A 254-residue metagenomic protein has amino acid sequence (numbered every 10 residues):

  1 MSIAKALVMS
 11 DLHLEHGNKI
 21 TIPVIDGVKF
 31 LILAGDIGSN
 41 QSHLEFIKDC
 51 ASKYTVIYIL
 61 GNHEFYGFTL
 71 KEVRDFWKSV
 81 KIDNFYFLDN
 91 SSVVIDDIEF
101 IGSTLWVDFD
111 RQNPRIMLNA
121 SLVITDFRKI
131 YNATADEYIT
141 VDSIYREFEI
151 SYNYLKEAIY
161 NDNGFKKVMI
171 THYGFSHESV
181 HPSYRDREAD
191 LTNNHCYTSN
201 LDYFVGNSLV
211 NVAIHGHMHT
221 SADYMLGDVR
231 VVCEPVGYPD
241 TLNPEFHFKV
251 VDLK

Functional and structural regions predicted by a protein language model:
M1-I59, E64-V73, T134-E137, K254: N-terminal active-site segment of His-dependent metallophosphoesterases
S2-I3, V94, H181-R187, T192-V210 (+1 more regions): Binuclear metal-dependent phosphoesterase catalytic core
I3-H13, D97-L105, V168-H172, R230-V236: Active-site-proximal beta-strand elements of phosphoester/diester hydrolases
V8-S10, L31-D36, I57-N62, Y86-N90 (+3 more regions): Active-site neighborhood of phospho(di)ester-bond hydrolases with catalytic His/Asp-centered motifs
H13-I20, G38-L44, H63-L70, S92-V94 (+4 more regions): Active-site environment of divalent metal-dependent phosphoester hydrolases
V56-E64, T69-N132: A basic- and aromatic-enriched beta-loop-alpha substructure that forms the phosphate/nucleotide- and DNA/RNA-contacting
K81-F85, Y154-K166, Y203-A213: A structural motif corresponding to the C-terminal end of an alpha-helix and its immediate exit/capping segment
I101-V168, Y173-T192: Active-site-proximal loop/helix segment associated with metal-binding centers of metalloenzymes
